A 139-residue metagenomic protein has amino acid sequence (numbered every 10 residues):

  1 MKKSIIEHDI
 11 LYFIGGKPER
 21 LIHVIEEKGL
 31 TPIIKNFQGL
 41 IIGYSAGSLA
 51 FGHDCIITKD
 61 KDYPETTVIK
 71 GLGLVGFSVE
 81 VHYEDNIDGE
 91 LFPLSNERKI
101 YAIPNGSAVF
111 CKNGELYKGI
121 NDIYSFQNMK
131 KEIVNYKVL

Functional and structural regions predicted by a protein language model:
M1-K2: Structural motif
I5-I6: A short, aliphatic-rich alpha-helical micro-motif
I10, I56-L139: C-terminal and late-domain segments of enzyme folds
I14, R20-D85: Class I SAM-dependent methyltransferase SAM-binding "motif I" and its flanking Rossmann-like core
